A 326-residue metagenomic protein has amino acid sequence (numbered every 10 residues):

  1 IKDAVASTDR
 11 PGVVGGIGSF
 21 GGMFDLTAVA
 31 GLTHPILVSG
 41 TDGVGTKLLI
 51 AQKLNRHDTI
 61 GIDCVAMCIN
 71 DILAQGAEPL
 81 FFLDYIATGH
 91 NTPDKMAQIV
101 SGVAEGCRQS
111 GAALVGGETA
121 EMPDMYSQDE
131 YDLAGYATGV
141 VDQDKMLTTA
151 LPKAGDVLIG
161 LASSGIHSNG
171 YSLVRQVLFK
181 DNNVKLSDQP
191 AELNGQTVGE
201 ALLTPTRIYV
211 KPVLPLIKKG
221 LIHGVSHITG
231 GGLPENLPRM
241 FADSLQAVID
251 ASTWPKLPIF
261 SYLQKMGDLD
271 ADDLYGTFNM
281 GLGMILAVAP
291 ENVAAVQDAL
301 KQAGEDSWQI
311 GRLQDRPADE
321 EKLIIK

Functional and structural regions predicted by a protein language model:
D3-S164: Glycine-rich phosphate/pyrophosphate-binding loop regions near the starts of catalytic domains
V5-D9, D181, G267: Short amphipathic alpha-helical segments enriched in hydrophobics
V29, G43-G45, T138-D142, S164-I166 (+4 more regions): Short, glycine-/Ser/Thr-/acidic-enriched flexible segments
G76-E78, L173, L221, D306: Short loop/turn motifs at secondary-structure junctions
K95, I99-S110, Y126-L133, K185 (+2 more regions): Glycine-/charge-enriched secondary-structure boundary and capping motifs
D132, K145-N194: Short, acidic (Asp/Glu-rich) active-site segment that either coordinates a divalent metal cofactor
